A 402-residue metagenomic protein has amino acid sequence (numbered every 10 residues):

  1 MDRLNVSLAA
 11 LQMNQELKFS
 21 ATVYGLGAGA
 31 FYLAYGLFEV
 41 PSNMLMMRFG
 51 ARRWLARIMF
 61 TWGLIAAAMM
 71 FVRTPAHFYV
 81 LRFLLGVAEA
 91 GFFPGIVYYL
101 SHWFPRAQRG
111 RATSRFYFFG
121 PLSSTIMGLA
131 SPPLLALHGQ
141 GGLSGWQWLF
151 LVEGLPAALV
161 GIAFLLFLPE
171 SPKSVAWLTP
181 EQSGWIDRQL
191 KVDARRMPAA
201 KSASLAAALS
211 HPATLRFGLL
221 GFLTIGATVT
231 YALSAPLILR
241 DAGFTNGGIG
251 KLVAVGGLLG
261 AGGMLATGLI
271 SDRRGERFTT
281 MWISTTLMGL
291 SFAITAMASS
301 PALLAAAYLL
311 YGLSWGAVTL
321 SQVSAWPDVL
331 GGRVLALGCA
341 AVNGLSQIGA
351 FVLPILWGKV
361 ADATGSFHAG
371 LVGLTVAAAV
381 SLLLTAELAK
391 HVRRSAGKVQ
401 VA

Functional and structural regions predicted by a protein language model:
M1-A21, M127-S131, Y231-P236, L353: Extracytoplasmic
V6-S7, A208-M264, T319, V323: Extracytoplasmic gate region of multi-pass secondary transporters
K18, G50, F71-H77, A88 (+3 more regions): Helix-breaking motifs and short loop linkers at transmembrane-helix boundaries and internal kinks in secondary membrane
L37-A76: Conserved MFS/SLC helix-loop-helix module at the cytosolic interface between two early adjacent transmembrane helices
F38-A51, M264-E276, D362: Helix-to-loop junctions at the C-terminal end of transmembrane segments in multipass secondary transporters
L81-F118: Cytoplasmic helix-loop-helix junction between adjacent transmembrane helices in 12-TM secondary transporters
T113-L135, P156-A157, N343-L353: Glycine-rich segments within core transmembrane alpha-helices of 12-TM secondary carriers
R277-A325: C-terminal transmembrane helical hairpin of 12-TM major facilitator-type secondary transporters
